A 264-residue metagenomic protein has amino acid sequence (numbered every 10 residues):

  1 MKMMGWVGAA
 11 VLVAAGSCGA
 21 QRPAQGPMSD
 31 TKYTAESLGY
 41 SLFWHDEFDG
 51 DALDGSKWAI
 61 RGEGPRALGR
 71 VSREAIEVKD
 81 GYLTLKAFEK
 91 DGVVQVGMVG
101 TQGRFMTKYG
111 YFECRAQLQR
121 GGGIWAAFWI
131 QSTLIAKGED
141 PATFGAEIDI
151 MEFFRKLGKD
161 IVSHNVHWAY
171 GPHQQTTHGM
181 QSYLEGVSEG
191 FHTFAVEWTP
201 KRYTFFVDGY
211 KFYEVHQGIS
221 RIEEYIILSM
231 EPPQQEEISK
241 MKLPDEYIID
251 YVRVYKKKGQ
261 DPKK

Functional and structural regions predicted by a protein language model:
M1-V7: Bacterial N-terminal signal peptides that target proteins for export
V7-A15: Bacterial N-terminal signal peptides
Q21-K264: GH16 jelly-roll
